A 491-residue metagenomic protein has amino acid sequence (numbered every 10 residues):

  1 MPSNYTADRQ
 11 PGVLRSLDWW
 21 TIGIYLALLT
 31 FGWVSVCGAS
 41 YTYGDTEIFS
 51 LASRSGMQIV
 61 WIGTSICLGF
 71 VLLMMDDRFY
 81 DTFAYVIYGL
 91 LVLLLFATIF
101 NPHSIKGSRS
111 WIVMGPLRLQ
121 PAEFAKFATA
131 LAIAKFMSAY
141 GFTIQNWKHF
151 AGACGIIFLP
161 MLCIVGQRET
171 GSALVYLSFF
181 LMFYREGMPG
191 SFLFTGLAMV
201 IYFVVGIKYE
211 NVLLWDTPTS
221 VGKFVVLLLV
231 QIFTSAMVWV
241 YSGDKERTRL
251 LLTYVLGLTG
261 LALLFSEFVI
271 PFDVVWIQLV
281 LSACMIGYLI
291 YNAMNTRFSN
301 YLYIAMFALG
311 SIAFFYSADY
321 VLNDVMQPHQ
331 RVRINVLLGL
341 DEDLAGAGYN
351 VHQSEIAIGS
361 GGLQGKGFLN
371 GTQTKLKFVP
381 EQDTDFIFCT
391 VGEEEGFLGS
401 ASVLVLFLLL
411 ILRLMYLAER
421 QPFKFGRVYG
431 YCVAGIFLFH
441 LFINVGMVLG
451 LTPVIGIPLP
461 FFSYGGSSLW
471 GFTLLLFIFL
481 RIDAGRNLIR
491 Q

Functional and structural regions predicted by a protein language model:
M1-P11, T234-W239, L250-A262, N444-Q491: A juxtamembrane structural motif centered on a specific transmembrane helix
R9-Y25, S55: N-terminal membrane topogenic signal
V13-R15, F150, L376-V379, Q421-P422: Helix-boundary and loop/linker segments of multi-pass membrane transporters
I24-S35, G44, I48-A345, C389-M447 (+2 more regions): Hydrophobic alpha-helical transmembrane segments of multi-pass inner membrane proteins, especially in bacterial systems
P116-A125, Q167-R168, G362, V454-T473: Glycine/serine-rich anion-binding loops at beta->alpha junctions that coordinate negatively charged ligand groups
E169-L174, G365-G371, Q382-T384, I455 (+2 more regions): Transmembrane helix boundary and interhelical junction motifs in multipass membrane proteins
E355-I358, G362-E395: Long extracytoplasmic/lumenal interhelical loops at the membrane interface of multi-pass membrane proteins
